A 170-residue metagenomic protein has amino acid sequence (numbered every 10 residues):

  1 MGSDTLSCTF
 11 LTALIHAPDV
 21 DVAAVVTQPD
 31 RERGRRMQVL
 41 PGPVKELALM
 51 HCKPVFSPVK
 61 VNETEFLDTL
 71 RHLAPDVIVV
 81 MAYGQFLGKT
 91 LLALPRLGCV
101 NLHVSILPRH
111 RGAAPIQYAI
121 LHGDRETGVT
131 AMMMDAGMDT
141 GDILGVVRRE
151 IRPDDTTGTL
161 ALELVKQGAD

Functional and structural regions predicted by a protein language model:
M1-R36: N-terminal Rossmann-like dinucleotide-binding module
M1-T5, A48-K53: Acidic/glycine-enriched edge-of-secondary-structure segments
T5, G42, K166-D170: A structural signal for well-ordered alpha-helical segments within the folded catalytic domains of diverse enzymes
C8, Q38-P41, E63-L67, Q85 (+1 more regions): Structural motif corresponding to alpha-helix initiation and N-cap regions
A17, D21-V26, M50-V80, Q85-V104: Internal alpha/beta domain cores that form substrate/cofactor-binding pockets in large enzymes and binding proteins
D30, N62-E63, D135: Positions that flank functional sites
R31-H51: N-terminal beta-loop-helix "entrance" segment that forms/cooperates in small-molecule cofactor or anionic ligand
V77-D170: Donor/substrate-binding cores of folate-linked one-carbon enzymes
